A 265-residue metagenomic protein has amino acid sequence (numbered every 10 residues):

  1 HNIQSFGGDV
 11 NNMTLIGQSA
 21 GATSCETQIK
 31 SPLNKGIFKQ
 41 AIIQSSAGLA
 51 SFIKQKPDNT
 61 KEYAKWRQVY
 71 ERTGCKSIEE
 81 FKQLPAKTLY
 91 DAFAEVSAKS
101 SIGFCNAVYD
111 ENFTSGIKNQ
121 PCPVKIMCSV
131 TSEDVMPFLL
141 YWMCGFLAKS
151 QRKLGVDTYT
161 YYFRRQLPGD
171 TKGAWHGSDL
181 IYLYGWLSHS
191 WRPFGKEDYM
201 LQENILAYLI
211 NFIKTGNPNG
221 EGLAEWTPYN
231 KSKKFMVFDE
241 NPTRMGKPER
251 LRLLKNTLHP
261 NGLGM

Functional and structural regions predicted by a protein language model:
H1, S5, N12, T27-K30 (+3 more regions): Substrate-access "cap/lid" subdomains that shape and gate the entrance to catalytic or ligand-binding pockets
Q4, A20, G216-P218: Acidic glycine-/aspartate-rich tracts in secreted/extracellular proteins
G7-S19: Alpha/beta-hydrolase fold nucleophile elbow
N11-M13, C75-L84, T160-Y162, G220-T227: Surface-exposed patches in mature extracellular/periplasmic domains of secreted proteins
G17-T27: Glycine-rich nucleophile elbow surrounding the catalytic serine of serine-hydrolase chemistry
S19, S45-G48, R165, W186-S188: Short, histidine-centered active-site or binding-site loop motifs used for metal coordination, general acid-base
S129, E133, W142-M265: Mobile gating loops/cap/lid regions near enzyme active sites that modulate substrate access
